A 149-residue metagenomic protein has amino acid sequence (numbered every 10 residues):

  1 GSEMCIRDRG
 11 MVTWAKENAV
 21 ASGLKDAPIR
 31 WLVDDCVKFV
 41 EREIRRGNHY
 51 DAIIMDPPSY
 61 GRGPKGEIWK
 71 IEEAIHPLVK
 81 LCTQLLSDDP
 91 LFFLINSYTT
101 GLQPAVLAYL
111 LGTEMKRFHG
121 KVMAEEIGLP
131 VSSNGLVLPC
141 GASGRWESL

Functional and structural regions predicted by a protein language model:
G1-I6: Short, small-residue-biased leader/transition segments that mark boundaries at the very start of proteins
R9-A52: S-adenosyl-L-methionine
M11, V33, Y50-L81: Mobile active-site "lid"/loop adjacent to the S-adenosyl-L-methionine
A15, V33-D35, I54-P57, P64 (+3 more regions): Active-site proximal loops enriched in glycine and acidic residues that flank catalytic Cys/His/Asp and coordinate
E41-I44, P64-G66, A105-V106: Short, well-ordered secondary-structure micro-motifs
L86-D88: Helix-to-beta-strand junctions that scaffold the AdoMet/dcAdoMet cofactor pocket in Class I SAM-dependent enzymes
P90-L149: C-terminal catalytic and target-recognition region of SAM-dependent MTase-like enzymes, primarily methyltransferases
